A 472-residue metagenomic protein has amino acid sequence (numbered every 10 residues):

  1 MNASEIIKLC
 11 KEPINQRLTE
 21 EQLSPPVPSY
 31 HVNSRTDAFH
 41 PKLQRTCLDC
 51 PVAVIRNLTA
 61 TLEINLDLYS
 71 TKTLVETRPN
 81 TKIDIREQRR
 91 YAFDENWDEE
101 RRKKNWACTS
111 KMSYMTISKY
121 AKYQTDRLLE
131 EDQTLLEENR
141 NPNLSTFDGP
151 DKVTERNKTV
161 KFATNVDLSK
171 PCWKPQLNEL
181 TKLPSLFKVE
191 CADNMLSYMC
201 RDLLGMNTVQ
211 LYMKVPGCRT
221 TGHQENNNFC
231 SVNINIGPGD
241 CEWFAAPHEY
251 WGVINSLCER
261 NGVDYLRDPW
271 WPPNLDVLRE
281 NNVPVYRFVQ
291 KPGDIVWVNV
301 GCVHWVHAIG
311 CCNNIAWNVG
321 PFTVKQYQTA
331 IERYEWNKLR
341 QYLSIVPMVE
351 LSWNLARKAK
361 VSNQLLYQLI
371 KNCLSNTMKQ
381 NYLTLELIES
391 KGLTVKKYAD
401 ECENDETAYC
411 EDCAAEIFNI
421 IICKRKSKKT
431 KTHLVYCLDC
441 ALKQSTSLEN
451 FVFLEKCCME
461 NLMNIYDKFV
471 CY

Functional and structural regions predicted by a protein language model:
M1-I295, V300-K468, Y472: Conserved N-terminal structural segment that caps and organizes enzyme catalytic cores in eukaryotes
